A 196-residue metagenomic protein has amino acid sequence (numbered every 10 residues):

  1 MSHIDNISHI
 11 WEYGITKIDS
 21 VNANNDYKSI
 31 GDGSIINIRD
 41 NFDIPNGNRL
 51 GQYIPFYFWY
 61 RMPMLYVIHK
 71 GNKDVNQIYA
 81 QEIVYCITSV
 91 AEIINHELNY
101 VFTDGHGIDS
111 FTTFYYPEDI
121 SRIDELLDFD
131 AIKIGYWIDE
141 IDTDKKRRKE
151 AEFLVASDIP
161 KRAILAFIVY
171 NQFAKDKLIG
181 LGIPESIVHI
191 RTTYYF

Functional and structural regions predicted by a protein language model:
M1-F196: Active-site-proximal loop/hinge segments that shape catalytic or ion-binding/gating pockets
